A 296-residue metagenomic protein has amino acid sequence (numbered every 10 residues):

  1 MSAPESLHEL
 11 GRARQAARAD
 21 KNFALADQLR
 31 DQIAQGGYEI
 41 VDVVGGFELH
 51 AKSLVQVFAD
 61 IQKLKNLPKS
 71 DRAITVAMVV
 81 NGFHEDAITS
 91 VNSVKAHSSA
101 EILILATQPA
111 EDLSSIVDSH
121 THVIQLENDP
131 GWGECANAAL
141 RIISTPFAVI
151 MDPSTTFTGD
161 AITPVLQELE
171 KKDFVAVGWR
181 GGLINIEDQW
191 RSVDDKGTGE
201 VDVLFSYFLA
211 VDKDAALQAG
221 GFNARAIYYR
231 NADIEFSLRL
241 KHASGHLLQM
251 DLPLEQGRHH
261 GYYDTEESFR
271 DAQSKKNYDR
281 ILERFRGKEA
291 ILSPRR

Functional and structural regions predicted by a protein language model:
M1-T75, V80: Structural preference for alpha-helix termini/caps and helix-kink/transition segments
G45-F47, M250-F269: Active-site donor/metal-binding and catalytic loop motifs of nucleotide-sugar-dependent glycosylation enzymes
N92-E101: Short, acidic, metal-binding catalytic loop of nucleotide-sugar glycosyltransferases
E127-I143: Glycine-rich, basic loop-to-helix element that forms the pyrophosphate-binding segment of sugar-nucleotide handling
A148: Short aromatic/hydrophobic "clamp" motif used to bind/position activated sugar donors
T156-W190: Conserved donor NDP-sugar-binding/catalytic core segment of glycosyltransferases
S192-D214: A recurrent flexible, glycine/aromatic-enriched loop bordering the glycosyltransferase active site that acts as
S206, L217-K241, L247-Q249, P253-E255: Donor nucleotide-sugar recognition loop
